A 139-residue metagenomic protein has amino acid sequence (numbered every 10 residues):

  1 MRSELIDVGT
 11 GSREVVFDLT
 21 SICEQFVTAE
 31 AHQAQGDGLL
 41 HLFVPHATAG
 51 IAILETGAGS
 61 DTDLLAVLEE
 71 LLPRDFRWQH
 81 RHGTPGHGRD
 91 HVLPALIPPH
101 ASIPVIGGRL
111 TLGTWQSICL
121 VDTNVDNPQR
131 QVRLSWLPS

Functional and structural regions predicted by a protein language model:
M1-S139: Active-site histidine-anchored catalytic micro-motif
